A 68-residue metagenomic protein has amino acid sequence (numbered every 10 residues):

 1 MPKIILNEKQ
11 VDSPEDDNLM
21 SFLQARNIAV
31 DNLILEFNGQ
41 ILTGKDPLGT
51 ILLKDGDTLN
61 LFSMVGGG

Functional and structural regions predicted by a protein language model:
M1-G67: Ubiquitin-like/PB1-type beta-grasp interaction modules and other compact soluble beta-rich domains
